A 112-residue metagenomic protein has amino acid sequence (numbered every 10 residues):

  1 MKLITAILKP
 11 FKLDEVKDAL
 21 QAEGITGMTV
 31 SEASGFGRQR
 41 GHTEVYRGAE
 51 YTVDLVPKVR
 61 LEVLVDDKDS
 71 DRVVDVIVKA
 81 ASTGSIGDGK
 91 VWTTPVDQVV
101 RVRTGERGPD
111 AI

Functional and structural regions predicted by a protein language model:
M1-I112: Positively charged, small/polar-rich N-terminal and surface patches that mediate targeting and assembly and bind
